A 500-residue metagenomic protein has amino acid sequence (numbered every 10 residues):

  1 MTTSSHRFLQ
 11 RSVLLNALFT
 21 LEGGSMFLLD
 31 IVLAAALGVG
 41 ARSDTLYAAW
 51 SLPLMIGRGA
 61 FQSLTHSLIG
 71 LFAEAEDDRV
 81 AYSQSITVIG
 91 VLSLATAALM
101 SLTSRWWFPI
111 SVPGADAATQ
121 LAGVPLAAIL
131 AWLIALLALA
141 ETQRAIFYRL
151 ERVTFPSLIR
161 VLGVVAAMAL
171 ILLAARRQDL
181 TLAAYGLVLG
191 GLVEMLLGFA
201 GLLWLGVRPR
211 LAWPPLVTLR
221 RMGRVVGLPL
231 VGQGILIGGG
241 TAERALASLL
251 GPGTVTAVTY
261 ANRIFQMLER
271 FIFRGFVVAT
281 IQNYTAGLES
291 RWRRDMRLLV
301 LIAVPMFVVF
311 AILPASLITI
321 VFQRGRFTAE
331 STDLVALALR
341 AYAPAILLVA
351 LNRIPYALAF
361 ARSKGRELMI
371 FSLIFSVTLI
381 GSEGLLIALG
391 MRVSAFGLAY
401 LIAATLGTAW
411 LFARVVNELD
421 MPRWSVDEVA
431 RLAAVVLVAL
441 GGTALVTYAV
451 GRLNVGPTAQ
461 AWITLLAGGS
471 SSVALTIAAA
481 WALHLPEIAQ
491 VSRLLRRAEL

Functional and structural regions predicted by a protein language model:
M1-F8, F199-L236, N417-A434: Interhelical loop/hinge segments that connect adjacent transmembrane helices in multipass membrane
Q10-A34, G190, E194, G198-L202 (+4 more regions): Transmembrane helical elements of multi-pass membrane transporters/channels
V13-F19, W132, Q143-L172, I354-G384 (+2 more regions): Alpha-helical transmembrane segments of multi-pass membrane transporters/permeases
T20, I86-S111, R294-G325, A336-A350 (+1 more regions): Alpha-helical transmembrane segments of multi-pass membrane transport and lipid-handling proteins
F61-D77, I272-E289, P355-Y356: Helix-loop junctions and terminal segments of transmembrane helices in multi-pass membrane transport/translocation
A115-Q143, S157, F327-P355, M369-I370 (+1 more regions): Alpha-helical transmembrane segments of multi-pass membrane proteins
T154, V164-L196, A200, R366 (+3 more regions): Membrane-interface helix-loop junctions in multi-pass transport and translocation proteins
T447-L500: Membrane-proximal transmembrane or re-entrant/amphipathic helices at the cytosolic face
